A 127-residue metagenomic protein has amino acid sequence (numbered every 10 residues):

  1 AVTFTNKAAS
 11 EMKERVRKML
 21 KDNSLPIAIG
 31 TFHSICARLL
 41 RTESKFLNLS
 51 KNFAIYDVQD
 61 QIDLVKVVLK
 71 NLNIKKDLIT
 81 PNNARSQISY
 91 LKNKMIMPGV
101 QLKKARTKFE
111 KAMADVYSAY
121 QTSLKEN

Functional and structural regions predicted by a protein language model:
A1-N127: A basic/glycine-biased coupling hinge at the interface between accessory DNA-binding modules
